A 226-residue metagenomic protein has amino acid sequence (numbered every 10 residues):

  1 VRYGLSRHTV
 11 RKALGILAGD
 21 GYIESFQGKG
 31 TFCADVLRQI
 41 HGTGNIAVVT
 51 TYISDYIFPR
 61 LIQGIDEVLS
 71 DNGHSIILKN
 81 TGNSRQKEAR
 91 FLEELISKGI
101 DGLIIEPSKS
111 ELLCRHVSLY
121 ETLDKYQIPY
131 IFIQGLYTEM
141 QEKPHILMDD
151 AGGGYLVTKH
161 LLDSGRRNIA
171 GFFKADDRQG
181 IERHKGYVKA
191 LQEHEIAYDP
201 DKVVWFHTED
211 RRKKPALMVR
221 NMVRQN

Functional and structural regions predicted by a protein language model:
V1-H41: N-terminal helix-turn-helix DNA-binding module of bacterial transcription factors
D20, E67-S75, R90-D101, C114-N226: Bacterial carbohydrate/catabolite-sensing allosteric modules
G28, I40-V49, D163, N168 (+1 more regions): A short, flexible N-terminal coil/short beta segment enriched in small residues
G30, I53, S110-E111, Y137 (+1 more regions): Residue-level marker for beta-strand->alpha-helix junctions and adjacent short loops that shape enzyme
L37-G102, K109, V188, Q192-E193: Amphipathic helical "hinge" segments at domain boundaries
L37-T43, E106-Y120, H207: Short, flexible, glycine-rich and Lys/Arg-enriched loop motifs at helix boundaries that contact anionic partners
